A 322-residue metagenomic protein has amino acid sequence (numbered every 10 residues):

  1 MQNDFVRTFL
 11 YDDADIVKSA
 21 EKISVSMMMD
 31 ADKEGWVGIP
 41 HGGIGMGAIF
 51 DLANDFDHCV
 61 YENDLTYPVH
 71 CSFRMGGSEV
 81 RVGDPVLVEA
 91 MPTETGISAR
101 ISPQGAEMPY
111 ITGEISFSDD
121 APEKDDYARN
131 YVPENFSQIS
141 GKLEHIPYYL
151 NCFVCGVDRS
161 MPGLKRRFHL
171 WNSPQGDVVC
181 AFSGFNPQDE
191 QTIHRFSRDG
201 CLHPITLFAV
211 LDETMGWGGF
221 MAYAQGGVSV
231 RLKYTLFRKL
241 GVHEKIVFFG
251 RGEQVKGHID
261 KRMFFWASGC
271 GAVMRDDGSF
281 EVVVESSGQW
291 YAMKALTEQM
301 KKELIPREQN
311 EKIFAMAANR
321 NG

Functional and structural regions predicted by a protein language model:
M1-D30, G96, I115-R198, R262 (+1 more regions): Non-catalytic linker/capping segments at the edges of enzyme domains
A20-S24, H70, P85-L87, G176-F182 (+4 more regions): Intrinsic-disorder/low-complexity, polar/charged segments enriched in Ser/Thr/Lys/Arg/Asp/Glu/Gln
M29-A31, P92-E94, P187-Q191, G252-K256 (+2 more regions): Beta-strand elements of well-folded, non-transmembrane domains
I39-T66, L202-G227: Active-site helix/loop of acyl-thioester processing domains in fatty-acid/polyketide metabolism, spanning hotdog-fold
L65-M108, Y234-S279: Hydrophobic beta-sheet segments that form the core/acyl-binding groove of ACP/CoA-dependent acyl-chain-processing
P109-G113, V282-S286: A structural microfeature
S116-S118, S287-W290: A generic structural motif
H169-V255: Structured core of small recognition/catalytic domains
